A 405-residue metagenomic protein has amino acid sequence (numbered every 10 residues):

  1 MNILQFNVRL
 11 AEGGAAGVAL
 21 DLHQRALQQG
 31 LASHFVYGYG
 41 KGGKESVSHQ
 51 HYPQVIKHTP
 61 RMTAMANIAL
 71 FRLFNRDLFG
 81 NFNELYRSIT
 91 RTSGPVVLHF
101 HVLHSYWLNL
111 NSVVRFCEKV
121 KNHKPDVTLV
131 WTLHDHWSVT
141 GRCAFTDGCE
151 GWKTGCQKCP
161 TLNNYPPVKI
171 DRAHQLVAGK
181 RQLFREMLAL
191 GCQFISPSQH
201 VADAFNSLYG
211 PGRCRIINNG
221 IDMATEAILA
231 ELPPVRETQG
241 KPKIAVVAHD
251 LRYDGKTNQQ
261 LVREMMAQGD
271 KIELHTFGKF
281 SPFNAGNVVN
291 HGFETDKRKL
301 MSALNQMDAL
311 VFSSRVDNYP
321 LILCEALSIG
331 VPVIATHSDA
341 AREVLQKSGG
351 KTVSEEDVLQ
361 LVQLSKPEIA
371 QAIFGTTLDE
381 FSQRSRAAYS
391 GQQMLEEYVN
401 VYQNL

Functional and structural regions predicted by a protein language model:
K153-F194: Membrane-proximal helix-turn-helix segments that form the acceptor-binding/catalytic region of lipid-linked
H200, G220: Carbohydrate-associated surface elements
L232, Q360, Q371-N404: A charged, aromatic-enriched C-terminal amphipathic alpha-helix characteristic of glycosyltransferases across folds
E237-K279: Conserved catalytic-core segment of nucleotide-activated headgroup transferases in glycan assembly
G278-M301: Nucleotide-activated donor-binding/catalytic signature segment of Leloir-type glycosyltransferases, i.e., the conserved
S302-M307: Short alpha-helical donor nucleotide-sugar binding micro-motif in glycosyltransferases
R315: Aromatic "clamp/platform" in nucleotide-sugar-dependent glycosyltransferases that forms part of the donor/acceptor
P332-A335: Short hydrophobic beta-strand element within catalytic cores of glycosyltransferases and related nucleotide-activated
